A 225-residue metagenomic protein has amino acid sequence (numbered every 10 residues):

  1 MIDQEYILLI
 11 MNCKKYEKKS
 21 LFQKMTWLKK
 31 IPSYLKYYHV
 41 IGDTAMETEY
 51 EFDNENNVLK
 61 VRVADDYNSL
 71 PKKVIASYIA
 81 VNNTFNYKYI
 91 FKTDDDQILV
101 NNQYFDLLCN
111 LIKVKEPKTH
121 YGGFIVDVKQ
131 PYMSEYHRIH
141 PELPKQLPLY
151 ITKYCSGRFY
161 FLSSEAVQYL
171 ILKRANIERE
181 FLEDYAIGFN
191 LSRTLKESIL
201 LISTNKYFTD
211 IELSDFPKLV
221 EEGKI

Functional and structural regions predicted by a protein language model:
M1-L21: N-proximal low-complexity "stem/linker" segments adjacent to membrane-targeting elements
D3-Y6, P32-K36, N86-K88, E116-Y121 (+1 more regions): Loop/turn elements at helix/coil->beta-strand transitions in domains of secreted/extracellular proteins
L8-I10, Y37-H39, K153-F161: Conserved, well-structured core segments
S20-K24, E51-N54, K72-I75, Q103-D106 (+2 more regions): Short coil/turn segments at secondary-structure boundaries
F22-L35: Short, acidic, metal-binding catalytic loop of nucleotide-sugar glycosyltransferases
H39-K88, N102: Active-site-proximal specificity loops/subdomain of glycosyltransferases
P71, T93, Q97-F189, R193-T194 (+1 more regions): Conserved catalytic core of nucleotide-sugar-dependent glycosyltransferases
L195-I225: PAPS-dependent sulfotransferase catalytic core
